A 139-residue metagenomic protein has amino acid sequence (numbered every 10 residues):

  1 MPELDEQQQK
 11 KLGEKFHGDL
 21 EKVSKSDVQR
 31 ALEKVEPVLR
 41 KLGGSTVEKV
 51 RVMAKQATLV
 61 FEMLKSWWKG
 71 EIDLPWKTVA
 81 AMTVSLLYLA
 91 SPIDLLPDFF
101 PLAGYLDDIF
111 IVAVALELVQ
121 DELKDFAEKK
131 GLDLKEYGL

Functional and structural regions predicted by a protein language model:
M1-A80, E117-L139: Terminal, membrane-proximal amphipathic helices and intrinsically disordered targeting/regulatory segments
D73-A113, E117-Q120: Glycine-rich active-site/cofactor-binding loop and its immediate structural neighborhood
